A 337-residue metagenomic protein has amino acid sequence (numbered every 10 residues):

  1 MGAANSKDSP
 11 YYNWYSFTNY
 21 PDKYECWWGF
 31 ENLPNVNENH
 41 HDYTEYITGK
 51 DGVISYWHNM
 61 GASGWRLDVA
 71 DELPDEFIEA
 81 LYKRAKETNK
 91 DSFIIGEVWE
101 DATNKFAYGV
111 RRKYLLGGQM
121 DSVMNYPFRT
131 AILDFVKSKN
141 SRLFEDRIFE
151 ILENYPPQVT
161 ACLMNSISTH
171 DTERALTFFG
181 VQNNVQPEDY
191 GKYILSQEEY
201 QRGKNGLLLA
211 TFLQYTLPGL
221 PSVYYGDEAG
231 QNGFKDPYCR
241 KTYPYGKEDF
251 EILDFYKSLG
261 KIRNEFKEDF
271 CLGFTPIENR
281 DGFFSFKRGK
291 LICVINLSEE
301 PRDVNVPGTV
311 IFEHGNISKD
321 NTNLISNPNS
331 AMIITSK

Functional and structural regions predicted by a protein language model:
M1-M60, L81, E87: Substrate-binding/active-site clefts of carbohydrate-active enzymes
F30-E45, A62-E72, A131-K139, G191-R202 (+1 more regions): The substrate-binding groove and active-site-proximal loops of carbohydrate-active enzymes, especially glycoside
V53-S55, S63-G64, D68-L163, L213 (+2 more regions): Active-site-proximal helices and loops of the catalytic beta/alpha 8
H58, S63, D71-P74, W99-A102 (+5 more regions): Short, solvent-exposed loop/turn segments at secondary-structure junctions
W65-D68, I95-E97, N165-S168, Y224-Y225 (+1 more regions): Short beta-strand segments
G109, D121-S122, M164-L195, T211-F250: Aromatic/acidic polysaccharide-binding cleft in carbohydrate-active enzymes
E145, F149-I151, N183-L208, E265: Aromatic-anchored helix/helix-loop segment that forms the rim or "lid" of small-molecule/cofactor binding pockets
G203-K204, T216-V223, D227-K337: Carbohydrate-interacting/catalytic domains
